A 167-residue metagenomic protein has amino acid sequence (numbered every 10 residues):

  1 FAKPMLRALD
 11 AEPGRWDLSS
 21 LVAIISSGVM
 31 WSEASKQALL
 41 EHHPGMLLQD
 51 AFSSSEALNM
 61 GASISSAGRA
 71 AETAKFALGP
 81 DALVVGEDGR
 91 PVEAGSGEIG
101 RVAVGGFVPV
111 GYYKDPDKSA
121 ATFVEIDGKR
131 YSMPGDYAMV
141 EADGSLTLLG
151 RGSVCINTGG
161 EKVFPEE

Functional and structural regions predicted by a protein language model:
L6-E72, A77, D81-L83, P91-E93: Gly/Ser/Thr-rich phosphate-binding loop
A8, S63, D115-P116, G159: Residue-level signal for well-ordered alpha-helical positions
M30, G61-D115, A121-E125, A142-D143: Adenylate-forming AMP-binding core of the ANL superfamily, especially NRPS adenylation
E33, S53, G100, G105-G106 (+4 more regions): AMP-binding/adenylate-forming catalytic core of the ANL superfamily
H43-P44, F123, D127: A broad structural signal for alpha-helix termini and local helix breaks/kinks
G45, P116-D117: Alpha-helix initiation and N-capping motif
